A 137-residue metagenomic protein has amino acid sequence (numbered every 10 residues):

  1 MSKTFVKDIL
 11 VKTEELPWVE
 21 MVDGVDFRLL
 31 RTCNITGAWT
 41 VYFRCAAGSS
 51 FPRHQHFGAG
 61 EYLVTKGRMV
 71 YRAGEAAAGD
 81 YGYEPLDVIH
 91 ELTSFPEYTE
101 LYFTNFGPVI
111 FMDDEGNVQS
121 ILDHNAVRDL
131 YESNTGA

Functional and structural regions predicted by a protein language model:
M1-T36, N117-A137: A short, N-terminal "cap"/entry segment at the start of jelly-roll beta-barrel domains of the cupin/DSBH fold
G24-H56, P85-I89: Conserved short histidine dyad/triad with adjacent acidic residue
D26, G60, E97: Residues that flank catalytic or metal-binding motifs in active/ligand-binding sites
F43-R44, V64-G67, Y102-T104: Short, well-ordered beta-strand segments in beta-rich or mixed alpha/beta enzyme and ligand-binding folds
A47, H56-R72: Glycine- and acidic-residue-biased ligand/ion/polar-headgroup-sensing regions
V70-S94: Short acidic-glycine-tyrosine-enriched beta hairpin
L86-E115: Ligand-binding loop in jelly-roll beta-barrel domains
